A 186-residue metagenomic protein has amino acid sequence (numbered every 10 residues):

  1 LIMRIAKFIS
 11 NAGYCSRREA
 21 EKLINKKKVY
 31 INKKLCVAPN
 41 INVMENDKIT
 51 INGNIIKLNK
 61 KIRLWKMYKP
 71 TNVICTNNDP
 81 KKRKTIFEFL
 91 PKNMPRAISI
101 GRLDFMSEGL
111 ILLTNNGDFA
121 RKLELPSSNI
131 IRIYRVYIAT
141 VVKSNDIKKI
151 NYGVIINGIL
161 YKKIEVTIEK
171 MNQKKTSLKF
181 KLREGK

Functional and structural regions predicted by a protein language model:
I2-K186: Basic, flexible Lys/Arg- and Gly-enriched helix-loop patches that mediate nucleic-acid binding at interfaces with rRNA
